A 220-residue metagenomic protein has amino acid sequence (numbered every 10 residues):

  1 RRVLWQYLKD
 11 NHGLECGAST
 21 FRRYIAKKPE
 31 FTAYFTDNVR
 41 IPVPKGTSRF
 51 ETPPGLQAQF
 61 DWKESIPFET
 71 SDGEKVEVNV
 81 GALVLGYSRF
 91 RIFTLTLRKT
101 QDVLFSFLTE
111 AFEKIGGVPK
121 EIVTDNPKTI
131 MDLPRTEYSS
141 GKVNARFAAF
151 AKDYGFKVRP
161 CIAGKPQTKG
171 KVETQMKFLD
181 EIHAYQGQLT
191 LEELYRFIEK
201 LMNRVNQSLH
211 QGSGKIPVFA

Functional and structural regions predicted by a protein language model:
R1-K171, Q175, E181, Y185-L189: Secondary-structure boundary/capping micro-motif
M176-A220: Active-site-proximal acidic segments at structured loop/helix or strand boundaries that coordinate catalytic metals
